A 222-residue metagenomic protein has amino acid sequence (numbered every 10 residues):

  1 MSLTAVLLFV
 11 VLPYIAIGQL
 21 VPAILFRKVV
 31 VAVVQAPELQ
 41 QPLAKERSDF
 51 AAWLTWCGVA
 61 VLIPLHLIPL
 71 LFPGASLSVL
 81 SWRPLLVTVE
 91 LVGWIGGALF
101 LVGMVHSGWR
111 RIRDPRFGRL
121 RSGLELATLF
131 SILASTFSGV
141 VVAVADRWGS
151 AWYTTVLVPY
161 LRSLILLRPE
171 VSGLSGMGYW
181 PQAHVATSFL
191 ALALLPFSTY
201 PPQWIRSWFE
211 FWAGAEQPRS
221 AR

Functional and structural regions predicted by a protein language model:
M1-R222: Membrane-embedded alpha-helical bundles that constitute the cytochrome b-like, heme-associated redox core of multi-pass
